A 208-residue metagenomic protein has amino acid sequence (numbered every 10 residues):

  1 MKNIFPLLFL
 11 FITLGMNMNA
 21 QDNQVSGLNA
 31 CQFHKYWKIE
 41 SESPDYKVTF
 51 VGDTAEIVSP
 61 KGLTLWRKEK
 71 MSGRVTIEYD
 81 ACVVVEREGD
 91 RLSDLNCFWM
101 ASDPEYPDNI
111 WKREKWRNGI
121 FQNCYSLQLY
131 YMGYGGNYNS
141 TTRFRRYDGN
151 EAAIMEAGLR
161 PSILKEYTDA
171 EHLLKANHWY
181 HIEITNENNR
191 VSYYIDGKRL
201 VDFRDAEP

Functional and structural regions predicted by a protein language model:
I4-L14: Sec-dependent N-terminal signal peptides
M16-A20: Sec/Tat signal peptide C-region and signal peptidase I cleavage site
Q21-P44, K68: Extracellular carbohydrate-recognition regions
D45-L63: Short carbohydrate-recognition loop motifs
K61-M155: Secretory/extracellular carbohydrate-interaction modules and structurally similar beta-sandwich "look-alikes"
Y79, E171-A206: Carbohydrate-binding surfaces in secreted/extracellular proteins
M155-H181: Short, aromatic/His-centered strand-loop micro-motif at the edge of beta-sheets
